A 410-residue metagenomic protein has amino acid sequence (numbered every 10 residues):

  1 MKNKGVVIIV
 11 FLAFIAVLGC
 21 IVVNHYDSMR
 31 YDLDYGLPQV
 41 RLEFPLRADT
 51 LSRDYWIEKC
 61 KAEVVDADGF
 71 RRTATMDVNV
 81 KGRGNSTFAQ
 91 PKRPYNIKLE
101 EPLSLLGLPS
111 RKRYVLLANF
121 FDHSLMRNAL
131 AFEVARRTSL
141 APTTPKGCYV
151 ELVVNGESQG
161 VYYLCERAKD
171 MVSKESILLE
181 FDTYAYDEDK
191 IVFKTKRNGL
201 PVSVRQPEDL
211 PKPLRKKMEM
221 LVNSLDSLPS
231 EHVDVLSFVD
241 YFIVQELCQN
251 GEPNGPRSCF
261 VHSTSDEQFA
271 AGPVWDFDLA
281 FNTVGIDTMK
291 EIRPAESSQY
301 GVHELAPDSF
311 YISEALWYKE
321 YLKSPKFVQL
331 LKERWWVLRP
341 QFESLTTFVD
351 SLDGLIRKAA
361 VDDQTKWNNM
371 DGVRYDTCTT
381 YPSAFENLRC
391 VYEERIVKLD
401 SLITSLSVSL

Functional and structural regions predicted by a protein language model:
M1-L12: N-terminal Sec-pathway targeting helices
V17, I21-L130: Conserved NTP-binding catalytic cores of kinases and kinase-like/nucleotidyltransferase enzymes across multiple kinase
A48, T73-M76, S86, Q90 (+2 more regions): Middle-to-C-terminal accessory/interaction subdomains
R53-D54, L108-S110, R127-N128, Y162-L164 (+4 more regions): Short, solvent-exposed loop/turn and secondary-structure capping segments
I57, P145-L152, G255-H262: A short glycine-rich, hydrophobically flanked beta-strand micro-motif that places a catalytic Asp/Glu for divalent metal
Y95-K98, Y114-A118, L125, E151 (+6 more regions): Structural recognition of the beta-strand scaffold that forms the well-ordered cores of secreted hydrolase catalytic
L103-S104, A118-F120, L140-P145, E157-V244 (+1 more regions): Internal "kinase-insert"/substrate-recognition segments embedded within catalytic cores of ATP-dependent enzymes
N119-E157: A conserved helix-loop-beta module that forms one wall/lid of the active-site cleft in ATP-utilizing catalytic domains
